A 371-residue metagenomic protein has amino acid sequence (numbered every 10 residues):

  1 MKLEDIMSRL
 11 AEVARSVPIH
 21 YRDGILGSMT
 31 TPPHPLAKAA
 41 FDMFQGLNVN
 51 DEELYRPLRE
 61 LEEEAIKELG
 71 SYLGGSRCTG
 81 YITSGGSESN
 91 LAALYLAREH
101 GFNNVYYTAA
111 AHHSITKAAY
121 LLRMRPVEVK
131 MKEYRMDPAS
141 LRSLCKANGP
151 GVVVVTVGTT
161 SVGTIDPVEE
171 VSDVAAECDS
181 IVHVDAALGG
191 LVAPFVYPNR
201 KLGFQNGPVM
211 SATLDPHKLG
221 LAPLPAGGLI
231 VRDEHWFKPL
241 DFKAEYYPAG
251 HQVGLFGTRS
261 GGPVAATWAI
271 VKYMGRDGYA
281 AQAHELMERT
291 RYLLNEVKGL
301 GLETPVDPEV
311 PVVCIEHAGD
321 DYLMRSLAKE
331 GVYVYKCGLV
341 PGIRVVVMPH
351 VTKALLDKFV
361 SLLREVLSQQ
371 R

Functional and structural regions predicted by a protein language model:
M1-S76, I343: N-terminal entrance/gating region of PLP-dependent enzymes' catalytic architecture
L3, M7, L54, L58-E62 (+13 more regions): Generic structural signal for well-ordered, non-membrane alpha-helical segments in soluble metabolic enzymes
A11, T31, L73, R77 (+4 more regions): Conserved PLP-enzyme active-site core in the AAT-like
I25-M29, V49-E53, S76-T83, L214-H217 (+1 more regions): A short glycine/serine-rich beta->alpha loop
D42, E62-G70, L91-Y95, T116 (+4 more regions): Predominant activation on well-ordered alpha-helical scaffold segments within soluble catalytic domains
G46-E53, S76-G80, V127-E128, P150-V157 (+3 more regions): Glycine- and acidic
T116, M124, M131, A244-G254 (+1 more regions): Conserved C-terminal alpha-helix-loop-beta "cap" of PLP-dependent enzymes that closes/shapes the active-site mouth
P198-D307, E316: Active-site C-terminal subdomain of aminotransferase-like
